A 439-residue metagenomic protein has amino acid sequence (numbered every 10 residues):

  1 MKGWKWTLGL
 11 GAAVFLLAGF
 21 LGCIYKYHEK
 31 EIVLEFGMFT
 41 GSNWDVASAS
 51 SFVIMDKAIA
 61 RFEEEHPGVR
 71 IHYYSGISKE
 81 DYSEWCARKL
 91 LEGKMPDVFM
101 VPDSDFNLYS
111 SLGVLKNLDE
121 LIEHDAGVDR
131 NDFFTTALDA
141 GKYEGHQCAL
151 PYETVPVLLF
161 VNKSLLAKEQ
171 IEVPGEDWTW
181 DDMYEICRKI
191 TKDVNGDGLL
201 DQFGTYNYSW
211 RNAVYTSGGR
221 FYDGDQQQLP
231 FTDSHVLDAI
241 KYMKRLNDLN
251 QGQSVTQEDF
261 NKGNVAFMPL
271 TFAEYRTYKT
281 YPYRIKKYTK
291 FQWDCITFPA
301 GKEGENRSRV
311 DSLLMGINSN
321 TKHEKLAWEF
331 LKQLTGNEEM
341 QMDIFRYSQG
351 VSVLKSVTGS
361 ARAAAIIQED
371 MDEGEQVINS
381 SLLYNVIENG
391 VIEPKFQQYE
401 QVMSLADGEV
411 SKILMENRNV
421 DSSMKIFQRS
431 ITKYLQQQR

Functional and structural regions predicted by a protein language model:
M1-L108, K302, N417-R439: Conserved N-terminal structural module of periplasmic/extracytoplasmic solute-binding proteins
M38, D248, I285-K355, V391-I392: Extracytoplasmic/periplasmic substrate-recognition and gating elements
V69, L90-V101, V114-K116, K262-E274: Alpha-to-beta junction loops
I77, V101-P156, K290-P299, E375: Hinge/lid segment of periplasmic solute-binding proteins
D119-F133, E176, N195-F203, G219-D238 (+4 more regions): Short, solvent-exposed loop/beta-turn-alpha elements that line the ligand-binding surface or hinge of extracytoplasmic
Y143-Y152, V157, D181-L229, V265-F267: Extracytoplasmic/periplasmic solute-binding protein
I186-C187, D225-S254, F298: Glycine-centered hinge/linker elements that transmit conformational signals in sensory and ligand-binding systems
F345-G408, K412: Long, aromatic- and glycine/proline-rich binding clefts that accommodate carbohydrate-like moieties
